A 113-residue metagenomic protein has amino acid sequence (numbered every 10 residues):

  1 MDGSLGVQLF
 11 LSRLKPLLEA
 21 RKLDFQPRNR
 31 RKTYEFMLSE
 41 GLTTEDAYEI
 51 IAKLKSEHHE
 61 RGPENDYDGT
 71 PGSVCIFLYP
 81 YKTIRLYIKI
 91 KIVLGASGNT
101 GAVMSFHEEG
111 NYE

Functional and structural regions predicted by a protein language model:
D2-L5, L9-P71: Compact soluble domain cores
Y67-V93: Basic/aromatic recognition patch in beta-strand/loop cores that engages polyanionic ligands
L86-E113: Enriched for short, Lys/Arg-rich terminal
